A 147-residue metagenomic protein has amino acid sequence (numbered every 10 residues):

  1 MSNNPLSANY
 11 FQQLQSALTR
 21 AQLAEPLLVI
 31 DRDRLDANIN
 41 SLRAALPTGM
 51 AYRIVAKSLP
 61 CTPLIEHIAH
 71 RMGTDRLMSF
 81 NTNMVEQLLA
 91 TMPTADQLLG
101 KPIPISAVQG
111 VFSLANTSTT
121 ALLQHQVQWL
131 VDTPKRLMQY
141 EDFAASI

Functional and structural regions predicted by a protein language model:
M1-Q12: N-terminal basic/disordered segments at the start of proteins
Y10-L28: Generic N-terminal amphipathic, Lys/Arg-enriched alpha-helix
F11-Q13, D36-S41, L46-P63: N-terminal glycine-rich anion-binding loops that anchor highly charged ligand groups
L18-T19, A44, T119-T120: Short hydrophobic/aromatic segments of transmembrane alpha-helices and their interfaces
L23-I30, M50-I54: A glycine-/small-polar-enriched, mobile loop at the entrance of the PLP active site in fold-type I
I30-D36: An N-terminal, well-structured beta->alpha segment
Y52-I147: Active-site-proximal beta-alpha core segment in soluble small-molecule metabolic enzymes
